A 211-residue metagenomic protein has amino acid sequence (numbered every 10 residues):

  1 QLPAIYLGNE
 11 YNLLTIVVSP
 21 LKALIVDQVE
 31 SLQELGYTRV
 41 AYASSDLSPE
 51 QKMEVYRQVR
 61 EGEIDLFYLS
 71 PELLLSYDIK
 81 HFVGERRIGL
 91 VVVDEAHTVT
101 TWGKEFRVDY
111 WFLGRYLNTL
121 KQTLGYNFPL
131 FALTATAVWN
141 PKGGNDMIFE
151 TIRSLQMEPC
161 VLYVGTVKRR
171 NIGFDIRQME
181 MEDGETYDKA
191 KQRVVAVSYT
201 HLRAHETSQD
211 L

Functional and structural regions predicted by a protein language model:
I5-Q28, L35-Y37: Conserved SF1/SF2 helicase motif Ia
V26-L47, Q58: Conserved helix-turn-beta segment of the N-terminal RecA-like "Helicase ATP-binding" lobe in SF1/SF2 helicases
S48-L90: Conserved helix/coil segment N-terminal to the catalytic DExD/H
L73, A96-K104: Catalytic acidic motif of RecA-like/P-loop NTPases
T101-Y163: Post-DEXD/H (motif II) to motif III coupling segment of the RecA-like Helicase ATP-binding lobe
P141-R193: Interdomain hinge/linker at the junction between the two RecA-like core domains of SF2 helicases
T200-T207: Conserved small/polar residues in nucleotide/adenosyl-binding loops
